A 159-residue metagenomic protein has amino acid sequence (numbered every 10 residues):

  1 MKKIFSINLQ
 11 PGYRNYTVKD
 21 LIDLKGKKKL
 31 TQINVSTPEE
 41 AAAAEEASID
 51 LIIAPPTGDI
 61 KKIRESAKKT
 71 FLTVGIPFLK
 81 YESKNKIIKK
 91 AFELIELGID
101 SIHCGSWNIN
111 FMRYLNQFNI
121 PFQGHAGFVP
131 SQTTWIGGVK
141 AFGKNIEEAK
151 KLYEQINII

Functional and structural regions predicted by a protein language model:
M1-I159: Alpha/beta enzyme core
